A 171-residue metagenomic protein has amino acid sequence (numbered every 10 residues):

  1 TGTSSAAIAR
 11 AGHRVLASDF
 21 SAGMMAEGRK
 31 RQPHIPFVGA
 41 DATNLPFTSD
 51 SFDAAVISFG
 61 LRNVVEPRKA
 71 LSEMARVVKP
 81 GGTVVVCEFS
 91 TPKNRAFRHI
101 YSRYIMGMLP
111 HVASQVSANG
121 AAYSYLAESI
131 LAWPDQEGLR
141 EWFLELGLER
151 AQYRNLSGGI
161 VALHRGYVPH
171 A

Functional and structural regions predicted by a protein language model:
T1-L45: Class I SAM-dependent methyltransferase SAM/SAH-binding core
T3-S4, C87-L146, Q152: C-terminal alpha-helical "lid/dimerization" subdomain adjacent to the S-adenosyl-L-methionine
I8, E73-M74, G166: Class I S-adenosylmethionine-dependent transferase superfamily signal
V15, V84-V85, R150: A short hydrophobic/small-residue beta-strand
T43-A54: A short acidic, Gly/Pro-enriched loop at the edge of an enzyme's catalytic core that lines a small-molecule cofactor
D53-P67, S90: A short SAM/SAH-binding and catalytic strip from SAM-dependent methyltransferases
R68-T83: A short glycine-rich, Lys/Arg-flanked "PGG" loop and its adjoining helix->strand segment in the class I
R140, L146-A171: Core SAM-dependent methyltransferase catalytic element
